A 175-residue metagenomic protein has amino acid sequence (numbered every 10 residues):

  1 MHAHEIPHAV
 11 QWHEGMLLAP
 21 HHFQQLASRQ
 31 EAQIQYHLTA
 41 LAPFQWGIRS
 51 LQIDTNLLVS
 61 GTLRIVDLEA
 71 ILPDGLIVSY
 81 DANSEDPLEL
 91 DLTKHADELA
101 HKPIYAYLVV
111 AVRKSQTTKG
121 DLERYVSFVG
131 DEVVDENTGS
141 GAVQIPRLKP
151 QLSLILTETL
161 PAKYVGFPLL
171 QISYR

Functional and structural regions predicted by a protein language model:
H2-E123: Glycine-rich, compositionally biased intrinsically disordered regions
V129-R175: Mixed-charge (acidic/basic) macromolecular-recognition segments
